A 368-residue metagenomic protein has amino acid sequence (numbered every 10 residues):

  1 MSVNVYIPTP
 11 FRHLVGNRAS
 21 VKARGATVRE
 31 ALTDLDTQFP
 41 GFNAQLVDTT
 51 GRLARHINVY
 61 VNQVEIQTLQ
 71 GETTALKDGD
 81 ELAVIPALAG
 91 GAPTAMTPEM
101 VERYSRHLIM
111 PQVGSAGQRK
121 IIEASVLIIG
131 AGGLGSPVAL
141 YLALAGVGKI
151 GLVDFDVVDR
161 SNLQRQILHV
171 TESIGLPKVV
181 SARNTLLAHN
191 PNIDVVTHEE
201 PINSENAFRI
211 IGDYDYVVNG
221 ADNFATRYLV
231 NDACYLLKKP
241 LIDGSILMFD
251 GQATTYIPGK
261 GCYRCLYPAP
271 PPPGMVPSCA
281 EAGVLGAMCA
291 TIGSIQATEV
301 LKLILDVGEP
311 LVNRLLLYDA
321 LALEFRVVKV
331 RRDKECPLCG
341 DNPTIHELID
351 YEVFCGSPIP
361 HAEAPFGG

Functional and structural regions predicted by a protein language model:
M1-P93: Ubiquitin-like/PB1-type beta-grasp interaction modules and other compact soluble beta-rich domains
P93-G368: Adenine nucleotide-associated cytosolic modules
